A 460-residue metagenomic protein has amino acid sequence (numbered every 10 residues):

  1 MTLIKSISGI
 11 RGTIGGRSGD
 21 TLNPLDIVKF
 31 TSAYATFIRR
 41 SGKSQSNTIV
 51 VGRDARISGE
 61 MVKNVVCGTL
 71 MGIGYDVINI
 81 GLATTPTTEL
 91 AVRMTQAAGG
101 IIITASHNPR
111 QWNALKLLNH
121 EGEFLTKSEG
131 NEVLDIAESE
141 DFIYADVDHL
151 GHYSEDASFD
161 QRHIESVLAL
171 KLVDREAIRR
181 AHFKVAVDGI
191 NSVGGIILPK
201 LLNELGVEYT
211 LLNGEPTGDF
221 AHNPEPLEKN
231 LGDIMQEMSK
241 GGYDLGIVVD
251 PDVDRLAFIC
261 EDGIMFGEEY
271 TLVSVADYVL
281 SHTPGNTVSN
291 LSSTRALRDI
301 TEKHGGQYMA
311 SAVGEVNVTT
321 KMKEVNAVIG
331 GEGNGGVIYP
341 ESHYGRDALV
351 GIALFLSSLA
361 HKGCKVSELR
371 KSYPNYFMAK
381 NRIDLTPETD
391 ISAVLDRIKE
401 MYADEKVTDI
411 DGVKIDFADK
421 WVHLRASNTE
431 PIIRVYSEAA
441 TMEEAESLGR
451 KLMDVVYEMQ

Functional and structural regions predicted by a protein language model:
M1-G68, G72-I73, H152-V185: An N-terminal, well-structured beta->alpha segment
T13, N113-S239: Gly/Ser/Thr-enriched, mixed-charge loops and adjacent short helices that form phosphate/oxyanion-binding elements
T36, R40, T48-W112, K200-I259: N-terminal small/polar loop signature for handling phosphorylated ligands or for N-terminal nucleophile
G52-R53, V187-G189, C260, E341 (+1 more regions): Short glycine-centered, acidic/aromatic-flanked micro-motifs in structured strand/loop junctions that mark active-site
M71, N131-E165, A169, C260-G333 (+1 more regions): Proline/glycine-rich low-complexity loops and linkers
L117-H120, A257-E261, I338-P340: Short beta-strand-to-turn element immediately C-terminal to the catalytic PLP-Schiff-base lysine in fold type I
L245, T283-Q460: Phosphate-binding and adjacent anionic-ligand microenvironments
